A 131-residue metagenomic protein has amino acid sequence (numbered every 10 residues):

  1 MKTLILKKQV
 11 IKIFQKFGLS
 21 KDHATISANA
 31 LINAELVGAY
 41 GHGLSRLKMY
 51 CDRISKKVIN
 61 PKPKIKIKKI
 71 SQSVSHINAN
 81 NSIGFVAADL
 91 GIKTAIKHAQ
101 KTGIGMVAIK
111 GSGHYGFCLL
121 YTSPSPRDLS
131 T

Functional and structural regions predicted by a protein language model:
T3-F17: Generic N-terminal amphipathic, Lys/Arg-enriched alpha-helix
K21-I32: Short, well-structured alpha-helical segments
A30-N33, V37-Y40, K68, Q72-H76: Charged, flexible cofactor/metal-binding loops and thiol motifs
G41-S45: Intrinsic-disorder/low-complexity recognition with aromatic hotspots
R46-T94: Active-site cofactor/substrate anionic-group-binding motifs, chiefly glycine- and Lys/Arg-rich phosphate-binding loops
K97-I109: Conserved catalytic cysteine-centered active-site region of acyl-thioester-dependent Claisen-condensing enzymes
M106-S123: Glycine-rich anion/phosphate-binding loop at the beta-strand->alpha-helix junction
Y121-T131: Single conserved hydrophobic/aromatic residue that forms the stacking wall/gate of nucleotide- or nucleobase-binding
